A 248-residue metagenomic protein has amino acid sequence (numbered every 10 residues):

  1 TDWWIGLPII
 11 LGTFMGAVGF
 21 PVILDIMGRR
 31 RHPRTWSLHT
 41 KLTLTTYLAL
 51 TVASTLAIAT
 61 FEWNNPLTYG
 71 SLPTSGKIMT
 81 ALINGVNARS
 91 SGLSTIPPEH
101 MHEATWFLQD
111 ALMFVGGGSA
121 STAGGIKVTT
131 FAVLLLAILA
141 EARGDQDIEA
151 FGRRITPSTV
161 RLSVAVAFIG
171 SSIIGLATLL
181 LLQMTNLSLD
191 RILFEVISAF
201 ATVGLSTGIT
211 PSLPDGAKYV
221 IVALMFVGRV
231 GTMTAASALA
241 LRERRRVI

Functional and structural regions predicted by a protein language model:
T1-I248: Membrane-proximal intracellular helices of multi-pass ion channels
